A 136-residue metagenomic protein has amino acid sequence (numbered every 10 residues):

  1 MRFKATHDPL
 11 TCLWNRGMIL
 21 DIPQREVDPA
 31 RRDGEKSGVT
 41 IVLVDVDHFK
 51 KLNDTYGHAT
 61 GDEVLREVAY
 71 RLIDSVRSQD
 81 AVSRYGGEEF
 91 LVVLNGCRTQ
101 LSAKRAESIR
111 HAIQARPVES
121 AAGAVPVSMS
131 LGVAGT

Functional and structural regions predicted by a protein language model:
R2-D21, A30, V44-H58, R66: Conserved nucleotide-binding and Mg2+-coordinating catalytic segments in signaling enzymes
R2-F3, R16-S37, A69-R77, N95: Short regulatory alpha-helical coupling segments that immediately precede and/or link into cyclic nucleotide signaling
I19, F49, V68, L72 (+4 more regions): Hydrophobic packing within well-folded, soluble alpha/beta domains
G34-E35, V44, S83-E89: Short glycine- and acidic-residue-rich catalytic loops of nucleotidyl-transferase/cyclase enzymes
K51-D54, H58, N95-T99, V118: Short, conserved catalytic or interaction motifs in soluble domains
A69-I73, L101-E119: Alpha-helical scaffold within the catalytic cores of cyclic-nucleotide enzymes
A81-R84, V125: A short pre-motif secondary-structure segment
V93-S102, A121-A124, S130-T136: Catalytic strand-loop-helix junctions within cyclic-nucleotide turnover domains
